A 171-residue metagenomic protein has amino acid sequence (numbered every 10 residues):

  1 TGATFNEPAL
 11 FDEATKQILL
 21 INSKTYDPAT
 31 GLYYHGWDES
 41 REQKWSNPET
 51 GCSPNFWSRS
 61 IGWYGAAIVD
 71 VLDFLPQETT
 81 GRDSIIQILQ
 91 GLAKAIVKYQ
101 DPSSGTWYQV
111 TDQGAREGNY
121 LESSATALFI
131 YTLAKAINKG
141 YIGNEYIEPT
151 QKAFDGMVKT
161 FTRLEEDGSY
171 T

Functional and structural regions predicted by a protein language model:
T1-E7, W63-G81, A127-I142: Well-ordered alpha-helical scaffold segments within catalytic/enzyme domains
N6, L10-E13, E49-W63, G81-I88 (+1 more regions): Short, contiguous, pocket-lining structural segments that sit at or immediately flank catalytic/ligand-binding sites
D12-Y34, D38-K44, I86-S104, P149-D167: Long, well-ordered core segments of solenoidal/helical folds
Q17, S58, A67: Acidic/His-rich structured neighborhood in mature extracellular/periplasmic domains
G31-F56, S104-A125, G168-T171: Carbohydrate-binding/catalytic loop surfaces
N55, P76, T80-Q87, R116-S124 (+2 more regions): A short glycine-/small-residue-rich loop at the edge of a beta-strand within enzyme catalytic domains
G65-G114: Oxyanion-binding "anion nests"
G118-A125, I130-Y131, A136-T171: CBM-like carbohydrate-recognition segments
